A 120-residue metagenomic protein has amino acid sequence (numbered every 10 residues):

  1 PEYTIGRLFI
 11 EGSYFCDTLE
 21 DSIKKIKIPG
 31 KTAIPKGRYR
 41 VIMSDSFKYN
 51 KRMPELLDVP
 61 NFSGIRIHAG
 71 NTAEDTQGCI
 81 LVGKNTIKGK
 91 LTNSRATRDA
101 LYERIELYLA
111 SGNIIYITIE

Functional and structural regions predicted by a protein language model:
P1-I115: Cell wall/extracellular polymer interaction/catalysis modules
Y116-E120: Divalent-metal-activated hydrolytic enzyme cores
